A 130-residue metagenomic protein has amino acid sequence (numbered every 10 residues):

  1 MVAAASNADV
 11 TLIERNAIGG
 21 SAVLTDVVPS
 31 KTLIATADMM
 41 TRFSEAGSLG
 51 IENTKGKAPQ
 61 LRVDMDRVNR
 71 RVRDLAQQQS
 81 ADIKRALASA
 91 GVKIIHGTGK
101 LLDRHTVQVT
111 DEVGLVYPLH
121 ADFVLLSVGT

Functional and structural regions predicted by a protein language model:
A5-A8, I13-T130: Glycine-rich flavin
